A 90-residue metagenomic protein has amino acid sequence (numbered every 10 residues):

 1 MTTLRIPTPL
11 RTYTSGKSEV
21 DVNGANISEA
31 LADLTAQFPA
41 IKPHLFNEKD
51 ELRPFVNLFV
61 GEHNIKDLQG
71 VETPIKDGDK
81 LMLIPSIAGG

Functional and structural regions predicted by a protein language model:
M1-G89: Ubiquitin-like/PB1-type beta-grasp interaction modules and other compact soluble beta-rich domains
